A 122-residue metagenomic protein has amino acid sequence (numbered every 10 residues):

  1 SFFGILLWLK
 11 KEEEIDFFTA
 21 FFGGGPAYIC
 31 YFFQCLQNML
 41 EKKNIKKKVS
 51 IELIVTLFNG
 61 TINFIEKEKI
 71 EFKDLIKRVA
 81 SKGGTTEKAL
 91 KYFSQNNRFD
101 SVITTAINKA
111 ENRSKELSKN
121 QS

Functional and structural regions predicted by a protein language model:
S1-F18, Y28-K69, R113, L117: Internal alpha-helical scaffold of NAD(P)-dependent oxidoreductase catalytic cores
F21-F22: Alpha-helical membrane segments and immediately flanking helix-loop junctions that form or couple to the substrate/ion
I51-S122: NAD(P)-dependent Rossmann-like dehydrogenase/reductase catalytic/cofactor-binding core
